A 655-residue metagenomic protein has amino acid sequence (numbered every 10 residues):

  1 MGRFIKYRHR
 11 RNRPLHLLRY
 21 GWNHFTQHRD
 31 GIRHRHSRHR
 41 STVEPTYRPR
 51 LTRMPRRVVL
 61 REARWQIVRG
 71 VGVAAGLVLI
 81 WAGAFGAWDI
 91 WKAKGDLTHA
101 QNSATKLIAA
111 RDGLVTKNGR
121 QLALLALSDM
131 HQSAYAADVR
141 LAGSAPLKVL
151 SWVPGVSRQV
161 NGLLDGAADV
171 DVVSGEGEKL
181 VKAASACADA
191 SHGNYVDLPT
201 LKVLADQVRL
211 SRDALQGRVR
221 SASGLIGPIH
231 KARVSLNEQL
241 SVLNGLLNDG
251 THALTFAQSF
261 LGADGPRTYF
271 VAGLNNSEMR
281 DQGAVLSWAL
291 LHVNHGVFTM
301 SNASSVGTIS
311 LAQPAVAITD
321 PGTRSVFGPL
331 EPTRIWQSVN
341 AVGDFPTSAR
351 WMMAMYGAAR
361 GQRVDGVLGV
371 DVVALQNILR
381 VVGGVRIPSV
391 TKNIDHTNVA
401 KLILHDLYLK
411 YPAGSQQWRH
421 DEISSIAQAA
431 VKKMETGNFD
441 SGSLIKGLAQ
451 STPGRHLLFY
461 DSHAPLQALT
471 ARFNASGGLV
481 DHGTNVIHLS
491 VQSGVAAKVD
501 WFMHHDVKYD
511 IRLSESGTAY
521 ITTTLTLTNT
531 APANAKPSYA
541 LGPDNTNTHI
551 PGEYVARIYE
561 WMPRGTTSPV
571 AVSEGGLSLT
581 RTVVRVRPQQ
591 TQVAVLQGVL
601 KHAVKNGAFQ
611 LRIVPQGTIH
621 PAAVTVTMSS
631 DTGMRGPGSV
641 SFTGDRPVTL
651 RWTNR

Functional and structural regions predicted by a protein language model:
M1-R57: N-terminal targeting leaders characterized by basic, low-complexity, disordered sequences that direct proteins
R3, W22, I32, A167 (+3 more regions): Intrinsically disordered, low-complexity regions
E44, R50-W81, F85-T627, D631-G633 (+1 more regions): Non-catalytic, solvent-exposed segments at the cell envelope interface
Q592, F642-R655: C-terminal beta-strand-rich structural cap/linker in extracellular carbohydrate-active enzymes
